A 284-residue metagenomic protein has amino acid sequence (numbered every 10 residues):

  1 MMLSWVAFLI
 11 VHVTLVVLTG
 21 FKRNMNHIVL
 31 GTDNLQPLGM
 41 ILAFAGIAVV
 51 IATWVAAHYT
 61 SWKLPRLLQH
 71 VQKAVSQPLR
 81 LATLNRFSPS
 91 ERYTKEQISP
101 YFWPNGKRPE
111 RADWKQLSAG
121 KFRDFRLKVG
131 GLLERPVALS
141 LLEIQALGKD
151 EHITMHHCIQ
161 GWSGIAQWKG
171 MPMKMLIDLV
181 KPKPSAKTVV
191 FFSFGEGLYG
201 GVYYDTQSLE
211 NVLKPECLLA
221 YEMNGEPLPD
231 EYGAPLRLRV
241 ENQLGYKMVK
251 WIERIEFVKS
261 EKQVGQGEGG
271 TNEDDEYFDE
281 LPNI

Functional and structural regions predicted by a protein language model:
M2-V13: Hydrophobic alpha-helical membrane-insertion segments
V6-A7, G20, I165: Short, function-defining helix-loop hinge/capping sites that tune catalysis or transport
L9-I10, K128, S140, P172-L176 (+2 more regions): Short, hydrophobic/aromatic alpha-helical segments in well-folded domains
T14-G120, L127, L179-I284: Extended, aromatic/histidine-rich regions of cofactor-dependent oxidoreductases associated with respiratory
I28, L147, L176: Residues that form generic nucleotide/phosphate-binding pockets
K115-W168: A glycine-rich, hydrophobic loop/mini-helix early in the fold
M155-L179, P184-F194: Extracellular-facing segments of soluble proteins and assemblies that are Gly/Ser/Thr-biased and enriched in aromatics
